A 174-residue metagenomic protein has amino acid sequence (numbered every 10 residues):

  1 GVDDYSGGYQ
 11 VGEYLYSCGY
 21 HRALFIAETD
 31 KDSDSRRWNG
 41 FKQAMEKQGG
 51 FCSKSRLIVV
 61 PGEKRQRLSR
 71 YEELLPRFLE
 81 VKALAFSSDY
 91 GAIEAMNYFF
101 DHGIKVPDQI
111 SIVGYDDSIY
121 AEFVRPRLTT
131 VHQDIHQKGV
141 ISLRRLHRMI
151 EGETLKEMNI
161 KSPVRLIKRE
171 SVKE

Functional and structural regions predicted by a protein language model:
G1-E174: Bacterial carbohydrate/catabolite-sensing allosteric modules
